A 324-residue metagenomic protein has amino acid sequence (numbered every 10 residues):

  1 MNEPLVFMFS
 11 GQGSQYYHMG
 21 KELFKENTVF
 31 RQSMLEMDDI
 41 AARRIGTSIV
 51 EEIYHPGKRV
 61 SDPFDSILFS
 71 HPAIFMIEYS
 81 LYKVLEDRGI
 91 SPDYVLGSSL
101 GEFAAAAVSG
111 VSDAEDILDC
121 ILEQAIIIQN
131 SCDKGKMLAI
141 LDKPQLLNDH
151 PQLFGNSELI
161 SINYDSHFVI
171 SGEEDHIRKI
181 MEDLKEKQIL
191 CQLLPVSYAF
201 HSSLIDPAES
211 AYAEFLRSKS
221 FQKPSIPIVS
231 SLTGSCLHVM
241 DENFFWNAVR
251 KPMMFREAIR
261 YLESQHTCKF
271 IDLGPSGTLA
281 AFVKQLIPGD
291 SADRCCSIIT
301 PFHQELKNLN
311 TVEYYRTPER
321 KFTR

Functional and structural regions predicted by a protein language model:
M1-D149, L190-V196, K269-K284, S291-P318: FabD-like malonyl-/acyl-CoA
G97, E158-N163, F168, L193: Short beta-strand
A125-S131, G155-S161, C236: Short, flexible, solvent-exposed loop/turn segments with mixed acidic/basic and small polar residues
G135-M137, D165-H167, E242: Short, solvent-exposed beta-strand edge segments and adjacent coil->beta transition regions
A139, I189-Q285, G289, P301-T323: Acyltransferase
P144, G172-R178: Helix N-cap motif at beta-to-alpha junctions
H150-S157, S220-F221: Short secondary-structure junctions
P151-F154, I177-K187: Short amphipathic alpha-helices in soluble, non-transmembrane regions that often serve as interface/regulatory elements
